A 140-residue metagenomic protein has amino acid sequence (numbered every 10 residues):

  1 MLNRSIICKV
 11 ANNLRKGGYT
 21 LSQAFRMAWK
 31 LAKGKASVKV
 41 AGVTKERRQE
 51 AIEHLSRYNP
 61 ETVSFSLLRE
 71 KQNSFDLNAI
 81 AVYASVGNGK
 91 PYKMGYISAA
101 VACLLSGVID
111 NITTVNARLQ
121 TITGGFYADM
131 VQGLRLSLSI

Functional and structural regions predicted by a protein language model:
L2-I140: Conserved active-site motif detector
